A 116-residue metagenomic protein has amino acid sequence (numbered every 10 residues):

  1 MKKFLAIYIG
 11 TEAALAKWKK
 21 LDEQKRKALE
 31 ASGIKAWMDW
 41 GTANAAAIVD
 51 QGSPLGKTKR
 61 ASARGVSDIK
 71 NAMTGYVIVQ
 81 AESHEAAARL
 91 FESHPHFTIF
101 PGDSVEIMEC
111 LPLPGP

Functional and structural regions predicted by a protein language model:
M1-P116: Conserved, structured core segments of small domains
